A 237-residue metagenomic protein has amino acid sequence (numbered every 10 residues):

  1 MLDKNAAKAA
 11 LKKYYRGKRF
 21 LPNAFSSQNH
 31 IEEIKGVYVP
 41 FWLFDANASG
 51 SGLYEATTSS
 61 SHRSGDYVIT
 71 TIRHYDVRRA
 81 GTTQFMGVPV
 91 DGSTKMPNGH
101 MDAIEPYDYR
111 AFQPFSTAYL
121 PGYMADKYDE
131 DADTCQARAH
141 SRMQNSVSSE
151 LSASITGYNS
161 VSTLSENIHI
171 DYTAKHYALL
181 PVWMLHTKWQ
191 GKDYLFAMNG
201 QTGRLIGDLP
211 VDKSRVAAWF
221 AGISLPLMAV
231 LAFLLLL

Functional and structural regions predicted by a protein language model:
M1-K188: Charged, low-complexity helical/coil segments in non-catalytic cytosolic or luminal regions
D3, A7, Q201, L205-I206 (+1 more regions): Juxtamembrane loop-helix boundary motifs flanking transmembrane segments in multi-pass membrane proteins
S51-L53, K192-D193, R204, S214-R215: Flexible loop/turn segments at secondary-structure boundaries
L180-D208: Extended, hydrophilic extramembrane loops/domains of integral membrane proteins
L209-F220: Juxtamembrane/start-of-transmembrane alpha-helix segments at the extracytoplasmic/lumenal side of membrane anchors
F220-V230: Bilayer-spanning, highly hydrophobic alpha-helical transmembrane segments
A229-L237: Juxtamembrane boundary at the C-terminal end of a transmembrane helix
